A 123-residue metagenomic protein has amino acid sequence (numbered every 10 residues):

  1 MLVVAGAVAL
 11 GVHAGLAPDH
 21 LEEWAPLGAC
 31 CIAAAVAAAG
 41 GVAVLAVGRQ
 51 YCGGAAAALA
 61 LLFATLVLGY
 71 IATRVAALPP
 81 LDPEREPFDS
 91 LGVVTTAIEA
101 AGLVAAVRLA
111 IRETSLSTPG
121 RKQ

Functional and structural regions predicted by a protein language model:
M1-Q123: Membrane-interface extramembranous regions
